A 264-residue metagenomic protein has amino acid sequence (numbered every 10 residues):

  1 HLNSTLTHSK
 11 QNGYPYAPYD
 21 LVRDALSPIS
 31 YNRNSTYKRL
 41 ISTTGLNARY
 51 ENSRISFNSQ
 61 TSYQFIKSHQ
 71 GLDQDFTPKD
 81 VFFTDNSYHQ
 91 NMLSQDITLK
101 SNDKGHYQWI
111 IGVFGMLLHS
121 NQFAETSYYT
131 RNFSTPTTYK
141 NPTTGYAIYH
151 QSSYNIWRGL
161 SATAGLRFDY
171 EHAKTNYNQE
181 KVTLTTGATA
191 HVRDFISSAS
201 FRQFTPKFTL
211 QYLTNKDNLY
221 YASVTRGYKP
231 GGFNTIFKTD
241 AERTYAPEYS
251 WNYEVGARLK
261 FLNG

Functional and structural regions predicted by a protein language model:
H1-W109, M116-L118: Outer-membrane beta-barrel domain signature, strongest for Gram-negative TonB-dependent receptors and also present
N3, F123-A124: Short, charged, solvent-exposed linker or helix-capping segments at domain edges/interfaces that act as flexible hinges
T5-T7, L99-N102, H106-Q108, V113-M116 (+1 more regions): Structural signature of Gram-negative outer-membrane beta-barrels, strongest in the C-terminal barrel of TonB-dependent
Y14-N32, Q74-F83, E125-P136, A173-R202 (+1 more regions): Solvent-exposed loop segments that connect transmembrane elements
N86, Y139-P142: Inter-repeat boundary and helix-capping residues of tandem alpha-helical solenoids
